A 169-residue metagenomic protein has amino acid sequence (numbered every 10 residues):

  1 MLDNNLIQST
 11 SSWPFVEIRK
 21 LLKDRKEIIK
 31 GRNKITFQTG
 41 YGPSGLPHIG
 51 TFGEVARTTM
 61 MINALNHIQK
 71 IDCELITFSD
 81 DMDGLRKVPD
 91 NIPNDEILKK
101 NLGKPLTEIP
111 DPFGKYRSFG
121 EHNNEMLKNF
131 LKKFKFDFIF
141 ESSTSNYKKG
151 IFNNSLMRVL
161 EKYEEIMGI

Functional and structural regions predicted by a protein language model:
M1-I49, N63-T77, P93-G103, N129 (+1 more regions): Non-catalytic terminal extensions that flank enzyme cores
T39-Y41, T77-S79, F134, S142-T144: Glycine-rich, histidine-containing beta strand-loop boundary motifs that form or position
G45-P47, M82-R86, K148-I151: Short catalytic/ligand-binding loop motif for oxyanion handling, primarily in non-cytosolic enzymes, centered on
G50-F52, V88-D90, N153-S155: Surface-exposed beta-strand edges and their flanking turn/coil or helix-capping segments
G50-M61: Active/ligand-binding-proximal structured segments within catalytic/core domains that scaffold catalytic residues
V55-R57, L75-N123: N-terminal accessory alpha/beta regions
P105-I169: Active-site neighborhoods of enzyme catalytic cores
